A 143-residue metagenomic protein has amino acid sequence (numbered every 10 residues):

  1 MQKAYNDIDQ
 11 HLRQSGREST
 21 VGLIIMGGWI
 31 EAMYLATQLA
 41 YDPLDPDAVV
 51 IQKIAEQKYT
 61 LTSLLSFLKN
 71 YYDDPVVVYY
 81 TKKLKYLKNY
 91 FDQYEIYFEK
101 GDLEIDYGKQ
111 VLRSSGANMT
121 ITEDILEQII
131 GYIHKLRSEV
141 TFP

Functional and structural regions predicted by a protein language model:
M1-T81: Extended amphipathic alpha-helical interaction segments
F67, Y71-P143: A cross-kingdom marker for long, charged
